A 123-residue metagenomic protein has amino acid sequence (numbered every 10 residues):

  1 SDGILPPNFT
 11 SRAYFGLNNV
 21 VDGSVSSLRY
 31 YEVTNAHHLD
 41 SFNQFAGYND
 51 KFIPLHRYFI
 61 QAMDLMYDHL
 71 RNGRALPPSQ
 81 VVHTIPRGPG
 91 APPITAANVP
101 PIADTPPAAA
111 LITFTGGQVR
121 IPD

Functional and structural regions predicted by a protein language model:
S1-D123: C-terminal His-loop and adjacent cap/lid subdomain of alpha/beta-hydrolase
